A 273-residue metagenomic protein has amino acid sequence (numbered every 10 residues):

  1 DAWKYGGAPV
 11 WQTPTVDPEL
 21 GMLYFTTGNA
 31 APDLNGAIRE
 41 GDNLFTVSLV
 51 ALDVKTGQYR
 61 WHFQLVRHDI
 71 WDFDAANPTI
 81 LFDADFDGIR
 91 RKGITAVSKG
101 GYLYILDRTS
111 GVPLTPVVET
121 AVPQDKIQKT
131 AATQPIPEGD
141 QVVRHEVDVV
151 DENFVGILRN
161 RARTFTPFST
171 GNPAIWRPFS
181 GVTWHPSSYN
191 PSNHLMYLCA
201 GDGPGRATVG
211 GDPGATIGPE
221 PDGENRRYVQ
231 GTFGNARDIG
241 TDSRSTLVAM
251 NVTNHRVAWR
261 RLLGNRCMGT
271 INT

Functional and structural regions predicted by a protein language model:
D1-T273: Noncatalytic, solvent-exposed loop/strand surfaces of beta-propeller-type extracellular/periplasmic domains
